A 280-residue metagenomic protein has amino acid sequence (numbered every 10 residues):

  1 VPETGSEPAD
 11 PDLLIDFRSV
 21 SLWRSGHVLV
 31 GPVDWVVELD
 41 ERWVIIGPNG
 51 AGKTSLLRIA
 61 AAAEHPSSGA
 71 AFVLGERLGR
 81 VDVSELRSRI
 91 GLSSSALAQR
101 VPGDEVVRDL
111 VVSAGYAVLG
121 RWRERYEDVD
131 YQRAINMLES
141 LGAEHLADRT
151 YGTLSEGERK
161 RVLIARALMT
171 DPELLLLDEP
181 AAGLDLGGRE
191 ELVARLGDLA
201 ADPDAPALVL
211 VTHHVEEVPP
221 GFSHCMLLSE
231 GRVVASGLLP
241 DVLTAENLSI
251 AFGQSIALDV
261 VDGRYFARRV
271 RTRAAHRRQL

Functional and structural regions predicted by a protein language model:
A61: Helix-to-loop junction immediately C-terminal to a conserved catalytic motif
G69-G79: Conserved ABC transporter NBD signature motif
L97-T153: ABC-family P-loop ATPase nucleotide-binding domains
D171: Conserved catalytic motifs of ABC-family nucleotide-binding domains
L175-E179: Catalytic Walker B motif of ABC-type/P-loop ATPase nucleotide-binding domains
A251-L280: ABC ATPase nucleotide-binding domains
